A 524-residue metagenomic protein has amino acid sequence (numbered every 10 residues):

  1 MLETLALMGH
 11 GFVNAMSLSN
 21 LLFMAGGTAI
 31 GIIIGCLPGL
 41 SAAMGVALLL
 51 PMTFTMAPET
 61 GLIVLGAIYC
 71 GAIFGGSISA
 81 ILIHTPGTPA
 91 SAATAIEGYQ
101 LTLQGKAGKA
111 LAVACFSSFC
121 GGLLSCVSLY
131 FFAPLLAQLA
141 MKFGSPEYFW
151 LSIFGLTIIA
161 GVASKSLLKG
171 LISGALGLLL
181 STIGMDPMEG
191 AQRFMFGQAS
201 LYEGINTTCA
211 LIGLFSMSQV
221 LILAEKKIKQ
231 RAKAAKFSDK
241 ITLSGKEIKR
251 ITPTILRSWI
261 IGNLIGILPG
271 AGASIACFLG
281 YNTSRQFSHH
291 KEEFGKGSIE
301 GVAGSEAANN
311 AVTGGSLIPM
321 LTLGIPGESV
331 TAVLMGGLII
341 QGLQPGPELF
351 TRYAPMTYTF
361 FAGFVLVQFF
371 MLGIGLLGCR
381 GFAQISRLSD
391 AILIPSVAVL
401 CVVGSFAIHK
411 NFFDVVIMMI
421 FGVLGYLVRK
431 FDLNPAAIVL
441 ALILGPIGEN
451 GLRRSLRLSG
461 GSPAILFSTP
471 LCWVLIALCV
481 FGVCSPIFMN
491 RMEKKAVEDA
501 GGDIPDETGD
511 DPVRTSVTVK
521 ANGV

Functional and structural regions predicted by a protein language model:
M1-G61, P134, Q138-M141, Q192-S298 (+5 more regions): Helix-loop-helix hairpins and the membrane-proximal interhelical loops of multi-pass alpha-helical transport proteins
T28-A42, G71-H84, I159-S164, W259-P269 (+3 more regions): Transmembrane alpha-helix interface/packing and boundary motifs in multi-pass membrane proteins, characterized by
I34-A43, I81-A92, L124-S128, I265-I275 (+4 more regions): Short helix-coil transition sites and intra-membrane helix breaks within transmembrane domains of multi-pass
A42-M52, L65, A80-Q100, F131 (+6 more regions): Re-entrant/interfacial helical elements at transmembrane boundaries that shape and gate the permeation pathway
E59-I63, Q100-S117, H289-G301, S329-A332 (+1 more regions): Membrane-interface alpha-helices at helix entry/exit sites of multi-pass transporters
C70-G75, F116-S128, L180, A303-L317 (+2 more regions): Membrane-embedded alpha-helical segments of transport systems, primarily multispan ion/solute transporters
A112-I228, I340-E493: Membrane-embedded alpha-helical modules
K494, E498-V524: Long, low-complexity, intrinsically disordered cytosolic termini of multi-pass membrane proteins
